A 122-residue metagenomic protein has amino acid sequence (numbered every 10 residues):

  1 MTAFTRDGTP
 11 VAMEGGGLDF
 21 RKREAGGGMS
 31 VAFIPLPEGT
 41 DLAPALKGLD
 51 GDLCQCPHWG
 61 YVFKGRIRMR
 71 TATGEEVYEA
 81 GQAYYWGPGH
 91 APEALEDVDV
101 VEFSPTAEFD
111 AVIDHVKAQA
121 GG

Functional and structural regions predicted by a protein language model:
M1-A43, D50-G51, K117, G122: A short, N-terminal "cap"/entry segment at the start of jelly-roll beta-barrel domains of the cupin/DSBH fold
F20-K22, V31-F33, W59, E75 (+2 more regions): Conserved hydrophobic/aromatic beta-strand scaffold that supports enzyme active sites
G26-G27, R70-G74, L95-D97: Short strand-coil-strand connectors
M29, P88-I113: Ligand-binding loop in jelly-roll beta-barrel domains
G39, E75-V77, A107-F109: Short, surface-exposed beta-strand-loop junctions and turns on beta-sheet-rich folds
A43-A45, E79-G81, A111-D114: A short, polar/proline- and glycine-enriched secondary-structure boundary/capping micro-motif
D52-M69: Short, conserved beta-strand element in jelly-roll/cupin
T71-H90: Short acidic-glycine-tyrosine-enriched beta hairpin
